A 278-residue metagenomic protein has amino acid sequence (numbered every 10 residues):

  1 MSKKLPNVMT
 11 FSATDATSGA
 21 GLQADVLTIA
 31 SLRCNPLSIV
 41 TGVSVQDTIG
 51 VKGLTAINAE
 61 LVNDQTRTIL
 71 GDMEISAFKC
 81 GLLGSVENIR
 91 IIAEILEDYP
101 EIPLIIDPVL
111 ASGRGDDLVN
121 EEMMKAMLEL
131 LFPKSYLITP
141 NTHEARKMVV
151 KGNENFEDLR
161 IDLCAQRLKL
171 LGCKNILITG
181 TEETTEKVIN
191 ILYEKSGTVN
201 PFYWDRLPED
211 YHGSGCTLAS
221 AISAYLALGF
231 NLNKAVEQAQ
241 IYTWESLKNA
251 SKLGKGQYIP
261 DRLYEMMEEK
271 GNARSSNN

Functional and structural regions predicted by a protein language model:
S2-T10, A24-G113, E265-E269: Conserved N-terminal subdomain of the carbohydrate kinase-like
L5, A56, N233-N278: Charged C-terminal helix
P6, F11-T17, V199-H212: Short pre-catalytic strand/loop immediately N-terminal to key active-site residues, enriched for Gly-Thr
T14, C80-G81, D116, T179 (+1 more regions): Glycine- and other small-residue-rich loops at beta-strand/loop junctions that grip anionic moieties
Q23, R146-K147, E209-L232: Short, small-residue alpha-helix embedded
R33-L37, T198-V199, Y225-A239: Phosphate-handling active-site elements
G50-A56, D116-E121, V150-N155, L207: Short glycine-enriched, charge-decorated loop/helix-capping segments at active-site entrances that position
E121-V199: Conserved phosphate/ATP/ADP-binding segment of small-molecule kinases
